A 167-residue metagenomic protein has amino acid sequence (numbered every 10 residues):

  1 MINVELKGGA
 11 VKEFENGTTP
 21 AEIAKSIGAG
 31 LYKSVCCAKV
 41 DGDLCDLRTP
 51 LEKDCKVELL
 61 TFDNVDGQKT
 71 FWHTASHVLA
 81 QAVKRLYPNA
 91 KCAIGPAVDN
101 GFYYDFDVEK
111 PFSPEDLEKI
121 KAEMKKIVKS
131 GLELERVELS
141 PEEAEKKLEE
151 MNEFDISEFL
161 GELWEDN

Functional and structural regions predicted by a protein language model:
G8-T18: Short, contiguous acidic and Ser/Thr-rich linear segments
F14, L44-D46, T61-T70: RNA/tRNA-interacting regions in translation and RNA-turnover enzymes
T18-G30: Short amphipathic, charge-patterned alpha-helical segments
A24-I27, K69-L86: Active/ligand-binding-proximal structured segments within catalytic/core domains that scaffold catalytic residues
V35-T49: Short acidic beta-strand-loop surface patches of small beta-rich interaction domains
R48-P50, K84-L86, A93-A97: Replace "in large, NTP-powered and nucleic-acid-processing enzymes" with "in large, NTP-powered factors and other
K53-V57: Loop/turn positions that initiate beta-strands
V98, D107-N167: Non-catalytic interaction/regulatory segments
